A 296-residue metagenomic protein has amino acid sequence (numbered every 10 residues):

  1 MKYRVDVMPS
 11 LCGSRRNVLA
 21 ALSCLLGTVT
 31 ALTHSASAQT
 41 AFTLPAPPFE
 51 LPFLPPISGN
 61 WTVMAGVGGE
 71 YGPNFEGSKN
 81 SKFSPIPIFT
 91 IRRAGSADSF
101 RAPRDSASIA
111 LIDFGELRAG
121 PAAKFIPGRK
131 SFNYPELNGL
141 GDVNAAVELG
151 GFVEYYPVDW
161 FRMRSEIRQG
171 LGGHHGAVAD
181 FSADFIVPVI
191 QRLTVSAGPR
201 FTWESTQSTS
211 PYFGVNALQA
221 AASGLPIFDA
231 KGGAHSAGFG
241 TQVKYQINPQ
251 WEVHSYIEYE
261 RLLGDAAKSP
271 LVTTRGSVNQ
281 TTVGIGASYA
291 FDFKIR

Functional and structural regions predicted by a protein language model:
M1-S58, F293-R296: Cleavable N-terminal export/targeting peptides
H34, A38-A97, A107, R118 (+2 more regions): Short glycine/proline- and aromatic-enriched beta-strand/turn motifs that initiate or cap beta-hairpins
T40, G95, S108, G170-G276 (+1 more regions): Outer-membrane beta-barrel transmembrane domain signature
I57-V63, S81-P85, D98, D113-A119 (+7 more regions): Outer-envelope beta-barrel architecture signal
A65-E70, R129-N133, N144, P157-R164 (+2 more regions): Flexible, solvent-exposed coil segments and beta strand-coil junctions, predominantly the extracellular/periplasmic
A65-P73, D98-S106, Y134-N138, F161-L171 (+1 more regions): Transmembrane beta-strand segments that form the barrel wall of outer-membrane beta-barrel proteins
A65-Y71, R104, P121-P127, G151 (+3 more regions): Transmembrane beta-barrel strands of outer-membrane/channel proteins
G66, I88-T90, A107-A110, G150-F152 (+3 more regions): Outer-membrane beta-barrel architecture
